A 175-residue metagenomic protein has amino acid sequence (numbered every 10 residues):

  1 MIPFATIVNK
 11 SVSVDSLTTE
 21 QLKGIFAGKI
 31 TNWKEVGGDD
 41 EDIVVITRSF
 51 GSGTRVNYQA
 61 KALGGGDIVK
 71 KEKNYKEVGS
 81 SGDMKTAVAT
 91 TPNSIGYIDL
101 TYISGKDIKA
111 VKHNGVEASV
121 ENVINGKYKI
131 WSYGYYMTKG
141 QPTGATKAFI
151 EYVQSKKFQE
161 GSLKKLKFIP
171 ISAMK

Functional and structural regions predicted by a protein language model:
M1-K175: Exported/periplasmic ABC-transporter solute-binding proteins
